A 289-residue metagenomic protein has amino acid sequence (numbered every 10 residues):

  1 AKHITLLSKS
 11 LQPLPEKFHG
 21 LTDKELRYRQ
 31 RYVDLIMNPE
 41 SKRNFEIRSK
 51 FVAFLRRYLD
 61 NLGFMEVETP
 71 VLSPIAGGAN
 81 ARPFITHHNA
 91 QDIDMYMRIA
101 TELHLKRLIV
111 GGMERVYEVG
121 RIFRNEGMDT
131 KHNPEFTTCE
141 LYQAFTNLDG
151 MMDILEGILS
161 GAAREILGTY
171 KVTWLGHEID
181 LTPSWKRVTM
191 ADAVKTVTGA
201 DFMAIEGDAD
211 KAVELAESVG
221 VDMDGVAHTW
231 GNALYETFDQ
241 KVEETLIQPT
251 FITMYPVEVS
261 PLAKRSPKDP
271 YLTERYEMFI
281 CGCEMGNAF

Functional and structural regions predicted by a protein language model:
A1-F289: Class II aminoacyl-tRNA synthetase catalytic cores and aaRS-like
